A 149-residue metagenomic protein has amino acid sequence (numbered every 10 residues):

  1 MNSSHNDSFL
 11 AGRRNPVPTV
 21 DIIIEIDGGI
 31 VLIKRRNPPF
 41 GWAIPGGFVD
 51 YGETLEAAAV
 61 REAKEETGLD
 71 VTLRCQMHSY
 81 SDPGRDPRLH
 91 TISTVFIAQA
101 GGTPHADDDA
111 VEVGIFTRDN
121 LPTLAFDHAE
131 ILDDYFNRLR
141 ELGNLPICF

Functional and structural regions predicted by a protein language model:
M1-D21: Acidic, metal-coordinating catalytic segment for phosphate/diphosphate chemistry, firing primarily on the Nudix
P16, F40, R88-I92: Residue-level preference for beta-strand/loop junctions
D21-I23, G29-V31, V95-I97, G114: Residues embedded in well-ordered beta-strands
E25-I30, P38-P39, D82-P83, Q99-T103: Short, charged/polar surface micro-motifs in flexible loops or helix N-caps
I26-E65: Conserved Nudix-box catalytic region and its N-terminal flanking loop in Nudix hydrolases and closely related
V49-T72, Y80-Y135: Unchanged
I131-F149: Charged phosphate-binding loop/patch that engages nucleotide di/tri-phosphates or the phosphate backbone of nucleic
